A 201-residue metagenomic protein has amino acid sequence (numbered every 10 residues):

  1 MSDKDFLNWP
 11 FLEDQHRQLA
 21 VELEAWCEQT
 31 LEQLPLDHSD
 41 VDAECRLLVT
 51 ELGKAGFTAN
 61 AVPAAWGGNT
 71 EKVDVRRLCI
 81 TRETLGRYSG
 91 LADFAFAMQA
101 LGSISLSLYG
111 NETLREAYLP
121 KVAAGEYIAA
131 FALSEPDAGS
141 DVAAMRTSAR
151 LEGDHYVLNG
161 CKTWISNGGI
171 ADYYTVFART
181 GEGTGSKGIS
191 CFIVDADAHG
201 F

Functional and structural regions predicted by a protein language model:
M1-Q18: Intrinsic disorder at enzyme termini
H16, N111, F192: Residue-level signal for inorganic ion chemistry
E28-A55, G68-T70: Short secondary-structure junction/hinge motifs that connect adjacent elements
K54-E126, N167-Y173: Internal helix-loop-helix
G139-D141, Y156: Hydrophobic, small-residue-rich alpha-helical packing segments that form membrane-like cores
T147-R150: A structural signal for short hydrophobic beta-strand segments in well-ordered beta-sheet cores
H155, N159-F201: A short core secondary-structure module
